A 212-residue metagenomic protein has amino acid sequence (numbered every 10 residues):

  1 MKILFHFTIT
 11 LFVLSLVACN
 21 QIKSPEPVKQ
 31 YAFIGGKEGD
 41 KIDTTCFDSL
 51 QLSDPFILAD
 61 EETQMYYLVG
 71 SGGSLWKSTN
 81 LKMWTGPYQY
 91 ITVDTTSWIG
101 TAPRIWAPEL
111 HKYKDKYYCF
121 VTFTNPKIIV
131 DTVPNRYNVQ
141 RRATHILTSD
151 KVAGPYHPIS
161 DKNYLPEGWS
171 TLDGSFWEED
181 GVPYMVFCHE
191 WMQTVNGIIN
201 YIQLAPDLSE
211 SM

Functional and structural regions predicted by a protein language model:
M1-V28: Bacterial Sec-dependent N-terminal signal peptides
C19-M212: Carbohydrate-active catalytic/glycan-binding domains of CAZyme proteins, especially the secreted or lumenal ectodomains
